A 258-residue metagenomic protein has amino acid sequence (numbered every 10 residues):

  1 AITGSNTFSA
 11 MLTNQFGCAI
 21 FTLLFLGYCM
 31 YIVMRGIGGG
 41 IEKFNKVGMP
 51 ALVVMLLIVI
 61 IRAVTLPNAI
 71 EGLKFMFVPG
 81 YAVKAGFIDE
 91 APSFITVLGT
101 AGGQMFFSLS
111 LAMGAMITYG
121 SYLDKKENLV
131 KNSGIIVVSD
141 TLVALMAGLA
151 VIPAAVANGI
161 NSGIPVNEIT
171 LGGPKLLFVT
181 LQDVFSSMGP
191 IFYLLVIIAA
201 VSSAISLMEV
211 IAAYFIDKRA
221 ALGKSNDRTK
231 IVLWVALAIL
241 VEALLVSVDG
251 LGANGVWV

Functional and structural regions predicted by a protein language model:
A1-M34, G38, N68-G99, L171-K175 (+1 more regions): Inter-helical loop and helix-membrane interface segments of multi-pass membrane transporters/permeases
I2-M34, S110-I117, P190-L194, A204-M208 (+1 more regions): Transmembrane alpha-helical segments of multi-pass small-molecule transport proteins
M30-Y31, I60, L149-P153, I197 (+2 more regions): Alpha-helical transmembrane segments of multipass membrane proteins
Y31-G36, M55-P67, E242-L245: Structural signal for alpha-helical transmembrane segments and their membrane-water exit/capping regions in multi-pass
E42, K46-I205, R219-I231: Membrane-embedded translocation segments of transport machinery
I58, T141-A144, L237-V246: Aromatic-anchored segments of alpha-helical transmembrane domains
A150-A155, E209-I216, A253-W257: Re-entrant/interfacial helical elements at transmembrane boundaries that shape and gate the permeation pathway
